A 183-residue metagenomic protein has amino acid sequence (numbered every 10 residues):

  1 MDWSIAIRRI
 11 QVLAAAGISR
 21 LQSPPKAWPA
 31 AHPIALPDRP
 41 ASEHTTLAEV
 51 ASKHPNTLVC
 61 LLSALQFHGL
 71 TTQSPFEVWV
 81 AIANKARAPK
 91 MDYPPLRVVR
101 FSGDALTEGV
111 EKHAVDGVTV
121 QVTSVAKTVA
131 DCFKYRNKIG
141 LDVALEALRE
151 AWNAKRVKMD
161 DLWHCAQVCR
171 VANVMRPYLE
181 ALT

Functional and structural regions predicted by a protein language model:
M1-L62, K85, K90-D92, L182-T183: Short beta-edge/loop segments at beta->alpha junctions of small alpha/beta modules that act as binding/recognition
F67-T183: Phosphate-handling catalytic interfaces
